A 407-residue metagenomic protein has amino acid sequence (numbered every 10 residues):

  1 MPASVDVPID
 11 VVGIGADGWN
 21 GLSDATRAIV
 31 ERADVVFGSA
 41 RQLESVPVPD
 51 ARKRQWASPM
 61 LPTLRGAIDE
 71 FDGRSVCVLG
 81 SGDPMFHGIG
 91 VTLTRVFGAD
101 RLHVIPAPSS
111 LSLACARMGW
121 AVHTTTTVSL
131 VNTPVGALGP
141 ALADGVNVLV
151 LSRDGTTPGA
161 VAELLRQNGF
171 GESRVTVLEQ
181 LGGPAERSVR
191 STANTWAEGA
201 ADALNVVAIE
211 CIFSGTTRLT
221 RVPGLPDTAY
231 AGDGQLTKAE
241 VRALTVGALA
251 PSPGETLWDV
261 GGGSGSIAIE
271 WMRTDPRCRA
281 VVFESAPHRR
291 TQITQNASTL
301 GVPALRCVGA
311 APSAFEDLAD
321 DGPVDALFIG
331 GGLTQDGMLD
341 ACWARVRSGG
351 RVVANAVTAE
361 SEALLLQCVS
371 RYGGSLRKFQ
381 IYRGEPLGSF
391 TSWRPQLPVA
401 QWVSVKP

Functional and structural regions predicted by a protein language model:
M1-P108, S112-L113, V135, R277-P287 (+1 more regions): Class I S-adenosyl-L-methionine
P2-G13, D24-A25, R74-V76, D144-Q235 (+1 more regions): A contiguous loop/helix-start segment that scaffolds small-molecule binding in enzyme catalytic cores
G82-G145, S313, S370-T391, V403-V405: Class I SAM-dependent methyltransferase SAM-binding "motif I" and its flanking Rossmann-like core
G254-G263: Conserved class I S-adenosyl-L-methionine
S264-P276: Conserved SAM-binding loop of SAM-dependent methyltransferases across substrates and taxa, primarily the Class I
I293-T294: Conserved SAM-binding loop
L318-A326: A short acidic, Gly/Pro-enriched loop at the edge of an enzyme's catalytic core that lines a small-molecule cofactor
C342-A400: C-terminal substrate-binding/active-site "lid" region of AdoMet-derived donor-dependent transferases
